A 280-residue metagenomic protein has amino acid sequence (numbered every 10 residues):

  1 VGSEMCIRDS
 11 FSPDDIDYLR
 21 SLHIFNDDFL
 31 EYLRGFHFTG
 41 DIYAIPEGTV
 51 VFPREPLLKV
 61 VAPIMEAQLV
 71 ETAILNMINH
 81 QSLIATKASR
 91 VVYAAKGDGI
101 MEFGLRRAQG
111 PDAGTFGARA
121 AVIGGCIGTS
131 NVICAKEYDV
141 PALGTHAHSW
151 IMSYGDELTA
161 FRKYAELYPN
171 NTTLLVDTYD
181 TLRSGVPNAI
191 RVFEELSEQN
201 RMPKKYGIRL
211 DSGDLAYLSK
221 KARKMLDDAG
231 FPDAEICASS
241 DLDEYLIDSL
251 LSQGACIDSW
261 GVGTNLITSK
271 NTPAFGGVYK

Functional and structural regions predicted by a protein language model:
G2-I7: Short, small-residue-biased leader/transition segments that mark boundaries at the very start of proteins
R8-P13: Compositionally biased, intrinsically disordered terminal targeting/sorting segments of membrane/secreted proteins
I24, L30-T39, G48-F52, L57-A229 (+3 more regions): Buried, small/hydrophobic-residue-enriched core segments of structured protein domains
I42: Segments forming glycine/polar-rich beta-alpha architectures that bind adenosine-containing cofactors
L143, I208, I236, D258-W260: Hydrophobic residues within beta-strands of alpha/beta enzymes
K224-A229, A234, L242-K280: Gly/Ser/Thr/Ala-enriched C-terminal appendages of enzymes
